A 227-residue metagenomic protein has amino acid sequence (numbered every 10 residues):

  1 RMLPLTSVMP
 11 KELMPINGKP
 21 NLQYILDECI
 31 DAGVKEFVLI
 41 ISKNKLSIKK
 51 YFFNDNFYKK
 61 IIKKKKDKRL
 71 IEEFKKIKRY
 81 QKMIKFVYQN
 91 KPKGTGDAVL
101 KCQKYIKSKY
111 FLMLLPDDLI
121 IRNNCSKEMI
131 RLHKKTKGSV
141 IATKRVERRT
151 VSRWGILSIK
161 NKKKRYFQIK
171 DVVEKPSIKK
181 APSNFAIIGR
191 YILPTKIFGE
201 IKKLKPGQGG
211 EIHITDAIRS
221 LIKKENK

Functional and structural regions predicted by a protein language model:
R1-K63, Q89, C125-S126: N-terminal glycine-rich phosphate-binding loop and ensuing alpha1 helix
N21-I25, D97-K101, A217: Well-ordered alpha-helical segments embedded in enzymatic catalytic cores
K43, I121, I192-L193: A conserved hydrophobic position in a structured secondary element of the catalytic/binding core that shapes
K50, Y58-I61, K68-I159, K202-L204: Conserved beta-loop-beta/alpha segment of the NTase-like Rossmann-fold superfamily that binds/positions NTPs
I130, K163-K227: Catalytic-core segments of class I nucleotidyltransferases/pyrophosphorylases that form NMP-activated intermediates
